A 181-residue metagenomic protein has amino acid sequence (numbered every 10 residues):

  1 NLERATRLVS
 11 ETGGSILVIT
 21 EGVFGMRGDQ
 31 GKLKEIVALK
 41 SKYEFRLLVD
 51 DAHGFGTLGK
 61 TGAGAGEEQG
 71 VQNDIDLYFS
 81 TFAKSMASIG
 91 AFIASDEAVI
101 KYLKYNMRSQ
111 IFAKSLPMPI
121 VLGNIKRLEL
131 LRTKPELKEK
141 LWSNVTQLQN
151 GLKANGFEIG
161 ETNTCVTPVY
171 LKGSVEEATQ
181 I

Functional and structural regions predicted by a protein language model:
N1, V23-R27, G54-T57, Q110-I111 (+1 more regions): Short, small-residue-enriched loops and turns at beta-alpha junctions that line or gate enzyme active sites
N1-V49: Active-site phosphate-binding strand-loop segment of PLP-dependent enzymes
I16, F79, A113-K114, E158-N163: Short beta-strand
E44-F45, G64-F82, K101, Y105: Conserved active-site segment immediately N-terminal to the catalytic lysine that forms the internal aldimine
L77-F79, M86-P135: Conserved core segment of the aminotransferase class I/II
E139-L148, N155-I181: Conserved PLP-binding catalytic core of the aspartate aminotransferase-like
